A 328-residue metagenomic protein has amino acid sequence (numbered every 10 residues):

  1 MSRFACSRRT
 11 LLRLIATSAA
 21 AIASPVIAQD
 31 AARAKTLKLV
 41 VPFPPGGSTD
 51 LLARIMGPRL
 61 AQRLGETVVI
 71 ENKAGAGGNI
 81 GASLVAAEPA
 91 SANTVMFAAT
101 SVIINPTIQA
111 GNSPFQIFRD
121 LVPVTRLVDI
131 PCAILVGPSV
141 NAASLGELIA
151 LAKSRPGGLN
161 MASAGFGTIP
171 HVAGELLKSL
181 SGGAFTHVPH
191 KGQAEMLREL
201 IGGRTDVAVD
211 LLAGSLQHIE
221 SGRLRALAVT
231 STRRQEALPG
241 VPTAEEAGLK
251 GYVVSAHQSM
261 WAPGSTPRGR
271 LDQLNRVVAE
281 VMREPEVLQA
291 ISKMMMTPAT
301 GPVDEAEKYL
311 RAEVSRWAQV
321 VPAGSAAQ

Functional and structural regions predicted by a protein language model:
S2-R33: N-terminal twin-arginine translocation
S7, G77, S144, P189-G192 (+2 more regions): Short loop/turn segments at beta->alpha junctions
A28-F118, G158, F166, G183-D206 (+2 more regions): N-terminal (or domain-start) structured segment
A34-T36, L180, R268-Q328: An extracytoplasmic/periplasmic, membrane-proximal ligand-sensing/linker region
A87-N93, I108-E195, A244, H257-A290: Hinge/capping helix and adjacent helix->loop/strand transition within the periplasmic-binding protein
F97-V102, S163-A164, Q193, D210-S215 (+3 more regions): Beta->alpha turn/N-cap motifs
V102-A110, L176-L180, D206-V241: A ligand-binding cleft/hinge motif common to bilobed small-molecule-binding domains
